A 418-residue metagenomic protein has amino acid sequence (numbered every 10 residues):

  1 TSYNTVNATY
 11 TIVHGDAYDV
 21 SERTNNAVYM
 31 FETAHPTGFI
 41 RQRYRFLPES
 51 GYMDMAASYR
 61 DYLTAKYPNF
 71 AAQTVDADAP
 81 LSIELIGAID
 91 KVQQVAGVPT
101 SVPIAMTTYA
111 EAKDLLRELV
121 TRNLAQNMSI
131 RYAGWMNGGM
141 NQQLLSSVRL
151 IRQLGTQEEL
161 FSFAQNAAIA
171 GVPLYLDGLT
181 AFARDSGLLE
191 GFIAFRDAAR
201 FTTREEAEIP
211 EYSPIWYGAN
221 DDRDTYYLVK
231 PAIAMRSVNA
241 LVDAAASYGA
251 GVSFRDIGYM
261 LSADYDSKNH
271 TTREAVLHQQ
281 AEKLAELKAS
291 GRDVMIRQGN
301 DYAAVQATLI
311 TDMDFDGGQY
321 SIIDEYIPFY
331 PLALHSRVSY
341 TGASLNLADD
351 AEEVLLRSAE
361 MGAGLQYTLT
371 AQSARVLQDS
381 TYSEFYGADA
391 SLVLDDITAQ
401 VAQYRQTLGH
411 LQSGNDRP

Functional and structural regions predicted by a protein language model:
T1-M106, L116-R122, N127: Carbohydrate-recognition beta-sandwich/jelly-roll modules in extracellular/periplasmic carbohydrate-active proteins
T1-V6, A183, G187-A250, G258-P418: Active-site-proximal substrate-binding groove within the catalytic cores of carbohydrate-active enzymes
D54-S58, T107-D114, E159-S162, I233-A240 (+2 more regions): Extracytoplasmic/secreted proteins, especially bacterial periplasmic and envelope-associated proteins
M55, Y59, L63, Y109 (+2 more regions): Generic structural signal of hydrophobic/aromatic residues within well-ordered alpha-helices of folded domains
A77-I233, Y259-A263, N269: Aromatic-lined carbohydrate-binding/catalytic grooves of carbohydrate-active enzymes
L119, R255, S358: Conserved, mostly hydrophobic/aromatic
S129-R131, Y175-L176, V252-S253, V294-I296 (+1 more regions): Structural recognition of the beta-strand scaffold that forms the well-ordered cores of secreted hydrolase catalytic
